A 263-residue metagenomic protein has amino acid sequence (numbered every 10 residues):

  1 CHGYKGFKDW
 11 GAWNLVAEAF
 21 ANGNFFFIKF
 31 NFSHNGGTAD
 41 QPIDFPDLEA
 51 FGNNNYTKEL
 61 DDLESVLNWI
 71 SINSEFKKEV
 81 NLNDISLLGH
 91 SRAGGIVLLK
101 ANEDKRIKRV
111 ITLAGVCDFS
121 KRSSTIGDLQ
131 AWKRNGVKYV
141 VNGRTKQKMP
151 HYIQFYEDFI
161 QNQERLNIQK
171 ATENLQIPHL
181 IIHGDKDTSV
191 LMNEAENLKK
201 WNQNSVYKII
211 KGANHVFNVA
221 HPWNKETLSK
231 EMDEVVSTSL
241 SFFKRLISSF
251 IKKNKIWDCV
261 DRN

Functional and structural regions predicted by a protein language model:
C1-G36: Short, surface-exposed "cap/lid" segments of acyl-processing enzymes
W13, I177, V190-K200, P222: Short alpha-helix in the alpha/beta-hydrolase fold that links the catalytic acid
E49-K78: Alpha/beta-hydrolase active-site loop
F76-H90: Alpha/beta-hydrolase fold nucleophile elbow
E103-Q154: Hydrolase active-site cap/lid region
N174-Q176, I181-H183, D187: Short beta-strand/loop motif that positions the catalytic acidic residue of the alpha/beta-hydrolase fold
K186-V190, H215: Acidic catalytic loop of the alpha/beta-hydrolase fold
A213-N263: Catalytic active-site module of serine/aspartate enzymes centered on a nucleophile-bearing elbow/loop
